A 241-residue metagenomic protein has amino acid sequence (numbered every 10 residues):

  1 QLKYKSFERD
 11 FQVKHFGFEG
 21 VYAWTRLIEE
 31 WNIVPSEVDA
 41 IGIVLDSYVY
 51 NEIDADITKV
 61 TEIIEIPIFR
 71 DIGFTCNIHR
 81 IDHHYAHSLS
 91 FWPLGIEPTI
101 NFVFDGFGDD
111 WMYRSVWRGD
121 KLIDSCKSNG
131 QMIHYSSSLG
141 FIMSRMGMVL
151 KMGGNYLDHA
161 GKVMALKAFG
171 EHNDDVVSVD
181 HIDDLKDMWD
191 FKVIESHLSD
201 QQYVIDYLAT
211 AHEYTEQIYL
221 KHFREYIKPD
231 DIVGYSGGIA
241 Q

Functional and structural regions predicted by a protein language model:
Q1-Q241: Short acidic/glycine-rich loops and adjacent helix/strand connectors that line catalytic pockets where negatively
